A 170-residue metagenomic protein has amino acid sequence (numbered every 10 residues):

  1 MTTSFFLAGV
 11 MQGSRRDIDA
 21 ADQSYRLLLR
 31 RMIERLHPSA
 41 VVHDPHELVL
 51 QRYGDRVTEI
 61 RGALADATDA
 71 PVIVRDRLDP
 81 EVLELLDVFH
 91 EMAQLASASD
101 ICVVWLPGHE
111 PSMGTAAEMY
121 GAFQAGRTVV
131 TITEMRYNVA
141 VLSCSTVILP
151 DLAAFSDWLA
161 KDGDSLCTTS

Functional and structural regions predicted by a protein language model:
M1-S170: Conserved catalytic or regulatory cores that recognize and/or transform ribose-phosphate-containing ligands
